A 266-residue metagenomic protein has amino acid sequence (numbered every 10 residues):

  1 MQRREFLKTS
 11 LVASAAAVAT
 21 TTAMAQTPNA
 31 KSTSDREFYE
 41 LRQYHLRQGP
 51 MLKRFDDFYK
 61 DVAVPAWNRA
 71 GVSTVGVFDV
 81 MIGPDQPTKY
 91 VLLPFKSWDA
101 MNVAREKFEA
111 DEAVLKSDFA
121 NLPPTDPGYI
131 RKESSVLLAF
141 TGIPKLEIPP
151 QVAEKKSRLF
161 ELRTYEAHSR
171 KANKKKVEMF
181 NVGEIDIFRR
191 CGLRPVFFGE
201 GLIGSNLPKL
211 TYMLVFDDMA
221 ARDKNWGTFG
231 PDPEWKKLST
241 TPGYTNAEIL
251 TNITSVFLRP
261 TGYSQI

Functional and structural regions predicted by a protein language model:
E5-A25: N-terminal export signals
K8, S34-D35, K53: Anionic, Ser/Thr-rich low-complexity intrinsically disordered regions
T22-R47: C-terminal segment of N-terminal export signals and the immediately downstream linker at the start of the mature
M24-T33, V64-Y90, K96, V182-T211 (+1 more regions): Short, glycine- and small/hydrophobic-rich beta-strand elements in well-ordered beta-sheets
H45, F140-M219: Surface-exposed interaction/gating patches
H45-F55, D61-R69, T74-A153, S169-K171 (+2 more regions): Hydrophobic, ordered structural segments
S255, R259-Q265: Short, low-complexity, Pro/Ser/Thr/Gly-rich segments in the mature regions of secreted, periplasmic
